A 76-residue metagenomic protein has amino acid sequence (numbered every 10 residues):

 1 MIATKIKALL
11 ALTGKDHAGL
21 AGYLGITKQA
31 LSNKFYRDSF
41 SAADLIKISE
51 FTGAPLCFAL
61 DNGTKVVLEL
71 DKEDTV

Functional and structural regions predicted by a protein language model:
M1-G19: A short, Lys/Arg-rich alpha-helix, primarily the initiator
K7, S32-N33, I46: Key DNA-contacting residues within the recognition helix of helix-turn-helix
A11, G22, E50: Alpha-helical residues within the helix-turn-helix
G22, C57-V76: Short, charged recognition helix plus adjacent turn of helix-turn-helix-like nucleic-acid-binding domains
G25-F40: Recognition helix of helix-turn-helix/homeodomain-like DNA-binding domains that insert into the DNA major groove
A43-F58: DNA major-groove recognition helix of helix-turn-helix/homeodomain DNA-binding modules
